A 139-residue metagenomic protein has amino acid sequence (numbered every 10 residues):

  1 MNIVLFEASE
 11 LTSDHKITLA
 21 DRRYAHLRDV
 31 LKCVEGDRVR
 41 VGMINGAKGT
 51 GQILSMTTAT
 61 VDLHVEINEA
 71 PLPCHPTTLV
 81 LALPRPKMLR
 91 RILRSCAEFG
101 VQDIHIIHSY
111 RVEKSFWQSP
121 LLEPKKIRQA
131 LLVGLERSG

Functional and structural regions predicted by a protein language model:
M1-E69: N-terminal positively charged helical leader segments and presequences
P71-G139: RNA substrate-binding interface of SAM-dependent RNA methyltransferases
